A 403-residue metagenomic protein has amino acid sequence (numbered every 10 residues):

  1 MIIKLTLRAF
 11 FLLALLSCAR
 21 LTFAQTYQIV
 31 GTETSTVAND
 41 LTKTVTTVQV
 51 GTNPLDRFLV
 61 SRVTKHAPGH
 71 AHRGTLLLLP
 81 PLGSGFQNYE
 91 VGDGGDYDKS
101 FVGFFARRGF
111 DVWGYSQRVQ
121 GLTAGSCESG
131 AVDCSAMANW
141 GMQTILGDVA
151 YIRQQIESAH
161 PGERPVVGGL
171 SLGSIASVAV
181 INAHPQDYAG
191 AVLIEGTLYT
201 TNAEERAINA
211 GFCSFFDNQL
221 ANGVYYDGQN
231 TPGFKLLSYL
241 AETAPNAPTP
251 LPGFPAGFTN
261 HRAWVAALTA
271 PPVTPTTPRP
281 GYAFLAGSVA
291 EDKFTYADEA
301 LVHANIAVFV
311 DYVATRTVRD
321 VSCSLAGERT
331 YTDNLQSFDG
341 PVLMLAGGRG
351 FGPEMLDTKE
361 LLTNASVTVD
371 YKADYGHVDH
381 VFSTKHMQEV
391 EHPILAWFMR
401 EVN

Functional and structural regions predicted by a protein language model:
T26-A71: N-terminal cap/lid segment of alpha/beta-hydrolase-fold proteins
A67-Q120: Short, surface-exposed "cap/lid" segments of acyl-processing enzymes
C134-S158: Alpha/beta-hydrolase active-site loop
H160-S171: Alpha/beta-hydrolase fold nucleophile elbow
S174-P185, A191: Short glycine-enriched nucleophile-adjacent loop and the immediately C-terminal alpha-helix near the catalytic center
A207-G340: Alpha/beta-hydrolase
L343, S366-N403: Catalytic active-site module of serine/aspartate enzymes centered on a nucleophile-bearing elbow/loop
L345-K372: Conserved loop-alpha-helix segment in the C-terminal half of the alpha/beta-hydrolase fold that carries the catalytic
